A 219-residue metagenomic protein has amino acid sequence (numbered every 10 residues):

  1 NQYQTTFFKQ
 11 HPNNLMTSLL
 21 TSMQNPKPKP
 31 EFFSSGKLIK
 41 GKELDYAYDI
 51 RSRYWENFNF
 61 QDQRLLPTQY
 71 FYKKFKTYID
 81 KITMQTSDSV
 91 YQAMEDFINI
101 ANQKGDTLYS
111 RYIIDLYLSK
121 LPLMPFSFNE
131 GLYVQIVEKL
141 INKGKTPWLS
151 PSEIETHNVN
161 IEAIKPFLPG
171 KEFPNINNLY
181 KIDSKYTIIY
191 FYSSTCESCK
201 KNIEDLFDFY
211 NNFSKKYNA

Functional and structural regions predicted by a protein language model:
N1-N178: Oxidative protein folding and maturation machinery
R51-Y54, T187, A219: Generic structural motif recognizing short loop/turn segments at the entrances and edges of beta-strands
N177-Y180, Y210-N212: Short, flexible, glycine/charge-rich loop motifs used to bind or transfer phosphoryl groups or to couple energy/partner
L179-L206: Short active-site neighborhood of thiol/selenol oxidoreductases, capturing the structured segment around
K201-A219: Structural microenvironment flanking redox-active thiols in thiol-disulfide oxidoreductases
